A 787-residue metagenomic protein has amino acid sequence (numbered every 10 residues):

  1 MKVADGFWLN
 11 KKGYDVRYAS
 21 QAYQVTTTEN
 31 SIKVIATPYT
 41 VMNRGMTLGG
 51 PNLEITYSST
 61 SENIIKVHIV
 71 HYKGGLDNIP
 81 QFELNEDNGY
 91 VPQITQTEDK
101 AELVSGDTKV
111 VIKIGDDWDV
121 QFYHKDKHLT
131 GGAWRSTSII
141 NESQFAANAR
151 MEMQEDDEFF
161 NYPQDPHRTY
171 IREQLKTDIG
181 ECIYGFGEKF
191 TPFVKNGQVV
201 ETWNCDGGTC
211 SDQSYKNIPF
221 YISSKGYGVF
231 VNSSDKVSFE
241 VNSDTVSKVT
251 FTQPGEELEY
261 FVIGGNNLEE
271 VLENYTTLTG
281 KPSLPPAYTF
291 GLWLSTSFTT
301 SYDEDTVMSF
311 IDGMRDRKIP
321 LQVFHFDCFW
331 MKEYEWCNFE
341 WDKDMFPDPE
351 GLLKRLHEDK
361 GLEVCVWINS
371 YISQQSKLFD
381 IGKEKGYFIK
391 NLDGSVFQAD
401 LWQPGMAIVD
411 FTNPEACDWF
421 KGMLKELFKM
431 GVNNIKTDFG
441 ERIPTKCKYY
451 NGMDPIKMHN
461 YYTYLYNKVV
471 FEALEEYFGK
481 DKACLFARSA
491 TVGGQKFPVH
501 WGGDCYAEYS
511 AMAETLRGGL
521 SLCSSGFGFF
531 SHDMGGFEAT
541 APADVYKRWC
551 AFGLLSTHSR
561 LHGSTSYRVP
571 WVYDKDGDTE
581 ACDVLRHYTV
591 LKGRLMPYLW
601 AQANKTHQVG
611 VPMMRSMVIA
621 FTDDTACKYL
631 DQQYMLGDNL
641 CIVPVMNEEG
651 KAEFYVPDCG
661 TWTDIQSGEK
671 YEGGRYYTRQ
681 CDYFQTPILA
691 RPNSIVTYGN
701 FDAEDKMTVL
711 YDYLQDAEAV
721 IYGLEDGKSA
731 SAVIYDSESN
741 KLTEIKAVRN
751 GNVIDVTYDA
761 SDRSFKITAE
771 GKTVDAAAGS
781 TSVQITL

Functional and structural regions predicted by a protein language model:
M1-G280, A287, S295-S297, Y302-D312 (+8 more regions): N-terminal accessory segment at the very beginning of proteins
Y57, D107, F220, M314 (+8 more regions): Conserved, mostly hydrophobic/aromatic
I64-I65, E102, K109, D119 (+22 more regions): Beta-sheet entry/capping signal
V70-Y72, I79-F82, P320-L585, A620-T622 (+1 more regions): Aromatic- and carboxylate-enriched substrate-binding clefts and catalytic-loop regions of carbohydrate-active enzymes
G115-D117, Q213-Y215, S224, Q253-G255 (+10 more regions): Short, solvent-exposed loop/turn segments at the edges of secondary structure
T130-G132, Q198-C210, Y215-K216, I222 (+3 more regions): Internal mixed beta-strand/loop scaffold within catalytic domains of large alpha/beta enzymes
K176, N196-V199, S214, M308 (+4 more regions): Short, hydrophobic/amphipathic alpha-helical packing segments that form internal helix faces or helix-helix interfaces
F471-C484, A490-W501, E514-G518, L522-H532 (+1 more regions): Catalytic core of carbohydrate-active enzymes
